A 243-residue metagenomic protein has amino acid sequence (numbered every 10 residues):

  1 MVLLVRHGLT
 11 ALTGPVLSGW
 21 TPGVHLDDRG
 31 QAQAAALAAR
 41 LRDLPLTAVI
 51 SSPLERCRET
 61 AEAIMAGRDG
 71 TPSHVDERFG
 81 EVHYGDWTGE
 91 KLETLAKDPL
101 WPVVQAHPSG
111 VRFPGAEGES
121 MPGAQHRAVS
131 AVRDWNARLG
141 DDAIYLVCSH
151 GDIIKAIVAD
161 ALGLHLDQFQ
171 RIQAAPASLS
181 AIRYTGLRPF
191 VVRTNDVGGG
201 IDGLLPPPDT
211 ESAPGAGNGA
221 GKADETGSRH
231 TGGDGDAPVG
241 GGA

Functional and structural regions predicted by a protein language model:
M1, Y84-E93, A137, D141 (+1 more regions): Acidic, low-complexity terminal tails and accessory targeting/binding regions of phosphate-metabolizing enzymes
V2, A143-S149: Generic beta-sheet signal
L3, H74-D76, V192: General small-molecule cofactor/ligand-binding pocket signal
L3, L9-I64, P114-V129: Loop-to-helix element that buttresses phosphate recognition and phosphoryl-transfer chemistry
G8, G151, D196-V197: Active-site metal-binding loops of divalent metal-dependent hydrolases
A35-V103, G241-A243: Phosphate-coordination/substrate-recognition cap region in phosphate-metabolizing enzymes
R42-P45, W135-A143: Glycine-rich phosphate-binding loop signature in dinucleotide/nucleotide-binding domains
A63, A156, D160: Active-site signature of alpha/beta-hydrolase-fold catalytic machinery across serine- and Asp/Cys-nucleophile hydrolases
